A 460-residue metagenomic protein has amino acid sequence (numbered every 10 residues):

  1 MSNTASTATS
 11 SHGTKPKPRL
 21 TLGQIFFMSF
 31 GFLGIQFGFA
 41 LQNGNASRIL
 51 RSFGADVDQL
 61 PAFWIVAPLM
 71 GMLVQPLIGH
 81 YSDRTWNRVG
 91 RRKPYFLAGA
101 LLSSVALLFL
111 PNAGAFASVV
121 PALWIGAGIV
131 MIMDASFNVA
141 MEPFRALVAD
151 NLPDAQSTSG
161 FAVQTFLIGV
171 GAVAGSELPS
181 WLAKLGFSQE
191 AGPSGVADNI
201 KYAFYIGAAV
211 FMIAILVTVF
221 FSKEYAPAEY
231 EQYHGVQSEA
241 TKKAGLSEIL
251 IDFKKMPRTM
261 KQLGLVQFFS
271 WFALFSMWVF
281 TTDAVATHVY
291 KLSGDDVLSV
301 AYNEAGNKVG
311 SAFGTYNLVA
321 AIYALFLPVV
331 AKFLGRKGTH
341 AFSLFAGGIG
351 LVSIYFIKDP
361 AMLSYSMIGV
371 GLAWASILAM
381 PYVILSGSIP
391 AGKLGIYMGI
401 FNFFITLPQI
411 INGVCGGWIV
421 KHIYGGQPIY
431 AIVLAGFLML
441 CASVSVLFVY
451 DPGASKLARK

Functional and structural regions predicted by a protein language model:
M1-G23, V119-G128, V139-A140, F144-R145 (+2 more regions): Intracellular loop-helix junctions on the cytosolic face of multi-pass helical membrane proteins
H12-M70, Q262-V266, S270-D295: Helix-loop boundary and gating motifs at the non-cytosolic
V57-D58, D154-Q164, G306, I389-F401: Loop-to-transmembrane helix entry/capping segments in MFS-fold secondary transporters and related SLC/MFSD carriers
L73-V89, I322-R336, V420: Helix-to-loop junctions at the C-terminal end of transmembrane segments in multipass secondary transporters
F96-V120, F345-K358: C-terminal ends and interior cores of transmembrane alpha-helices in multi-pass membrane transporters/permeases
A106-A140, M362-S376: Hydrophobic core of transmembrane alpha-helices in multi-pass small-molecule transporters, especially MFS/SLC-type
V139-L152, S376-P390: Intracellular juxtamembrane helix-capping segments at the cytosolic ends of symmetry-related transmembrane helices
A331, K337-P381: C-terminal transmembrane helical hairpin of 12-TM major facilitator-type secondary transporters
